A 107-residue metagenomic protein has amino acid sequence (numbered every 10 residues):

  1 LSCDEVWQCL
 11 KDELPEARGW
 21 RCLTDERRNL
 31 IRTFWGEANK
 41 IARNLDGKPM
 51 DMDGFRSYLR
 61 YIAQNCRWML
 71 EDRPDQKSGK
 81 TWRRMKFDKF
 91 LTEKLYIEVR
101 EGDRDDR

Functional and structural regions predicted by a protein language model:
L1-R107: Append "and, occasionally, other polyanion-binding protein interfaces
